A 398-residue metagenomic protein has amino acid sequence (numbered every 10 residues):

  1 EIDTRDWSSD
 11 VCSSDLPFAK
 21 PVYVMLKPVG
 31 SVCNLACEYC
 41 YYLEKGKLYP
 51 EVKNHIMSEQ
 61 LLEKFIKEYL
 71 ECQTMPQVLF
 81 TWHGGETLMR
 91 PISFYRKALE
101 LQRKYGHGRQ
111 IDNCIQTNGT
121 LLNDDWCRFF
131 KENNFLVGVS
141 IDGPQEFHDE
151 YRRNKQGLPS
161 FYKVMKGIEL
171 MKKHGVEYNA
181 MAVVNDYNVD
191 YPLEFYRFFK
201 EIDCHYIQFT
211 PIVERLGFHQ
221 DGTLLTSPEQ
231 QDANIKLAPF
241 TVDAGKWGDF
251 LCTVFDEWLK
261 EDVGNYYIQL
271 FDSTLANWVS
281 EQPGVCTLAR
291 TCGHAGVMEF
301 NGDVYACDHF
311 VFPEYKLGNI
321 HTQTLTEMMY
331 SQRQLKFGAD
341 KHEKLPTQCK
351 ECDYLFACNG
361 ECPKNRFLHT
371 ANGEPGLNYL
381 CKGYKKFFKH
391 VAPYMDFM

Functional and structural regions predicted by a protein language model:
E1-C12: Single conserved hydrophobic/aromatic residue that forms the stacking wall/gate of nucleotide- or nucleobase-binding
S14-R128, E132-N133: Conserved alpha-helical substructure of the radical SAM core
V24, V78-F80, N113-I115, V137-V139 (+3 more regions): Hydrophobic faces of well-ordered beta-strands that scaffold small-molecule active sites in alpha/beta enzyme cores
E51-I56, E150-L158: Short glycine-enriched, charge-decorated loop/helix-capping segments at active-site entrances that position
C127-E146, C204-V213: Non-cysteine beta-strand/loop elements that form the S-adenosyl-L-methionine
R152-Y162, E169, K173-T287, T291 (+2 more regions): Radical SAM enzyme [4Fe-4S]-AdoMet core and its adjacent flexible, acidic and glycine-rich loops/tails across
V311-M398: Flexible mid-to-C-terminal extensions adjoining Fe-S/redox cofactors in radical SAM and related proteins
